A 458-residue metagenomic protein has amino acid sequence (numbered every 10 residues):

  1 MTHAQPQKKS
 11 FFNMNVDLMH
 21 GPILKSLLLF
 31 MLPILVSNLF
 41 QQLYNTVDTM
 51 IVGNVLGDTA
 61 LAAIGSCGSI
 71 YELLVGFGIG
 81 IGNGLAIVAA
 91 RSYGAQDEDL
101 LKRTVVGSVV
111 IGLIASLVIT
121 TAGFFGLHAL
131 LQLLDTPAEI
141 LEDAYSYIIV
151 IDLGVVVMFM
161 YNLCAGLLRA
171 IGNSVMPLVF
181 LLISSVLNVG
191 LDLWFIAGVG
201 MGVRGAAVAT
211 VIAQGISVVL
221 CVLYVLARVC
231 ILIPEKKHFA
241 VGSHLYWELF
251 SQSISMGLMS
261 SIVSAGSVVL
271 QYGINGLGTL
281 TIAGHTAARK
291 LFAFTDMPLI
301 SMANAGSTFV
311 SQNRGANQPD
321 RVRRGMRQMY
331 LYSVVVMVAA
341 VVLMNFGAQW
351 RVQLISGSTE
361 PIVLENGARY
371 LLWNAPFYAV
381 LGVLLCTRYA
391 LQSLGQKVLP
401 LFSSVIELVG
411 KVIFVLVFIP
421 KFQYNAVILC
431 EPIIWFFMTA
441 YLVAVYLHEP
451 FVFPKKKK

Functional and structural regions predicted by a protein language model:
M1-M31, A89-V156, G198-I254, V310-F377 (+1 more regions): Short alpha-helical transmembrane segments in multi-pass integral membrane proteins
H20, L24-L43, V47, I70-F77 (+7 more regions): Residue-level signal for short hydrophobic patches within transmembrane helices of multi-pass membrane transporters
L29-D48, V150, Y161, S184 (+4 more regions): Transmembrane helical elements of multi-pass membrane transporters/channels
I34, N38, M50, I87 (+17 more regions): Transmembrane alpha-helix boundary and packing residues in multipass membrane permease domains and related
L39, L43-A62, L131-A138, W194-M201 (+5 more regions): Helix-terminus/linker motif at the lipid-water interface of multi-pass membrane proteins
L61-T121, M158-P177, G284-A348, L381-G395 (+1 more regions): Small-residue-rich hydrophobic transmembrane alpha-helices
L73-G76, N188-D192, V218-V222, F294-M297 (+3 more regions): Hydrophobic transmembrane alpha-helices of multi-pass small-molecule transporters
G82, I151-R169, P177-S185, A206-C221 (+4 more regions): Short runs within selected transmembrane alpha-helices of multi-pass transporters and secretion channels
